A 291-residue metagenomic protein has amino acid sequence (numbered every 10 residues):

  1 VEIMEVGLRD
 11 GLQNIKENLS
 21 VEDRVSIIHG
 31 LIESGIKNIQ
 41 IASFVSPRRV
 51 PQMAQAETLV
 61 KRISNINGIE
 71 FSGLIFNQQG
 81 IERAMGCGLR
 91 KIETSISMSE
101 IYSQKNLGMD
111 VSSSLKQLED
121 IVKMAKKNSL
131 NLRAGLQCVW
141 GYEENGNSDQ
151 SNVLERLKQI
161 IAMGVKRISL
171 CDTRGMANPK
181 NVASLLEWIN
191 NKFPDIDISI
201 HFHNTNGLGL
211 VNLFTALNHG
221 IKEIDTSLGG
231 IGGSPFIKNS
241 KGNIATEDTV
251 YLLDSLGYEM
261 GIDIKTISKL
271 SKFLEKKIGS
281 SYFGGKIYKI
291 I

Functional and structural regions predicted by a protein language model:
V1-I291: Catalytic cores and adjacent flexible loops of soluble metabolic enzymes that perform enolate/carbanion chemistry on
